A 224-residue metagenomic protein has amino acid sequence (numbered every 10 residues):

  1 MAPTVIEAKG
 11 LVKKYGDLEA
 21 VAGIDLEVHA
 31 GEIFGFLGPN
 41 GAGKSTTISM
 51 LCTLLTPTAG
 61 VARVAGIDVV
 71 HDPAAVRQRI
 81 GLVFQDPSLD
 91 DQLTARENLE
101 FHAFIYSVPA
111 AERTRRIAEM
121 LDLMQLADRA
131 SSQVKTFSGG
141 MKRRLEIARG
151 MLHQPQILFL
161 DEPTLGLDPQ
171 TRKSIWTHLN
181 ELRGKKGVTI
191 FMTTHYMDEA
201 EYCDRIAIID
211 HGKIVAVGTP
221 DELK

Functional and structural regions predicted by a protein language model:
E100, F104, A111-R129: Conserved ABC ATPase "signature" region
Q154: Conserved catalytic motifs of ABC-family nucleotide-binding domains
L158-D161: Catalytic Walker B motif of ABC-type/P-loop ATPase nucleotide-binding domains
K173-K186: Helical segment within the ABC ATPase nucleotide-binding domain
V217-G218: ABC ATPase "signature
